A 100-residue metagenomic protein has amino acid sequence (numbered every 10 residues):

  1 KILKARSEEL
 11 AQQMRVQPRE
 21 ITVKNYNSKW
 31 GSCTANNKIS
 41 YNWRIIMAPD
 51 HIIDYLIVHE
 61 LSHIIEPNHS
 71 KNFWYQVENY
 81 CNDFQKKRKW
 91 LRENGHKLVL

Functional and structural regions predicted by a protein language model:
K1-Y55, I64-L100: Active-site-proximal or metal-binding-adjacent scaffold patches in catalytic folds
E60: Walker B catalytic acidic pair
